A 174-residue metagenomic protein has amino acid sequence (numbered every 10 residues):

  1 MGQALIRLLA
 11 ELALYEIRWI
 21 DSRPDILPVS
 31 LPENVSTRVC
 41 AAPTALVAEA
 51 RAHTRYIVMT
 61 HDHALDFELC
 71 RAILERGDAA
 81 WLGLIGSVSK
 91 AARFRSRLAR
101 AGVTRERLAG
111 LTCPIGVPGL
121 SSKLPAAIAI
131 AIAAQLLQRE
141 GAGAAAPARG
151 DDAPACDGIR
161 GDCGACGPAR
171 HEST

Functional and structural regions predicted by a protein language model:
M1-L14, W19-R23: Glycine-rich adenosine-cofactor-binding loop
M1-L5, A64-L69, A91: Short glycine/serine/threonine-rich phosphate/pyrophosphate-binding segments that cradle anionic phosphate groups
I6-L8, L31-P32, L69-A72, R95-R97: Short amphipathic alpha-helical segments
D25-V29, A91: Short alpha-helix immediately C-terminal to the canonical SAM-binding loop
V35-A41: Conserved SAM-binding strand-loop segment of SAM-dependent methyltransferases
A42-A52: Short amphipathic alpha-helix with an adjacent loop that forms part of the alpha/beta core around
V58-T60, R71-R97: ADP-ribose/adenylate-binding Rossmann-like module
I85-T174: Adenosine-phosphate binding glycine-rich loop
